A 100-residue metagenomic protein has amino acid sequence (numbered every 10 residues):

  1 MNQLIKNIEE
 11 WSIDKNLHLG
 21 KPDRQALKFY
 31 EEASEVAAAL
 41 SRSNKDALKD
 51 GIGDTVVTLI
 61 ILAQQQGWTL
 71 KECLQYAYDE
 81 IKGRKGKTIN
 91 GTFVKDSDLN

Functional and structural regions predicted by a protein language model:
M1-I52, V56-N100: Flexible "arm" and connector segments at domain edges
